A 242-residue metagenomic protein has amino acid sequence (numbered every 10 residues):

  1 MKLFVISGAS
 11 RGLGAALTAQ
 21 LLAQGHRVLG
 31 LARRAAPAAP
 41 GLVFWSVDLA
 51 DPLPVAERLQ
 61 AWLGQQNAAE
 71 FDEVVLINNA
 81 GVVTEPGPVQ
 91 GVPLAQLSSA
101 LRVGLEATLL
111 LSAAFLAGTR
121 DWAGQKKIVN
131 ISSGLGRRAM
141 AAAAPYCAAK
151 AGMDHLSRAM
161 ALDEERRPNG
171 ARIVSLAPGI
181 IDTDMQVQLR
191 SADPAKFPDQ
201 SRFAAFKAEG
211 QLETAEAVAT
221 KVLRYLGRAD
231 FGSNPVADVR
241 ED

Functional and structural regions predicted by a protein language model:
S7, F71-G81, G104, N130 (+1 more regions): Rossmann-fold scaffold of SDR-type NAD(P)-dependent oxidoreductases
S10, G14-T18: N-terminal Rossmann NAD(P)H-binding glycine-rich loop of SDR-like oxidoreductase domains
P40-L53: Rossmann-fold cofactor-recognition segment
D72, V83-S98, A117, A142: Conserved mid-core segment of classical short-chain dehydrogenase/reductases
Q90-L109, M153: Catalytic Tyr-X3-Lys loop
S112, A149: Active-site helix of classical SDR
S133: Residue(s) in the substrate-gating loop at a strand-loop-helix junction that position the organic substrate next
A171, S175, T183, S191-D242: C-terminal helical subdomain
